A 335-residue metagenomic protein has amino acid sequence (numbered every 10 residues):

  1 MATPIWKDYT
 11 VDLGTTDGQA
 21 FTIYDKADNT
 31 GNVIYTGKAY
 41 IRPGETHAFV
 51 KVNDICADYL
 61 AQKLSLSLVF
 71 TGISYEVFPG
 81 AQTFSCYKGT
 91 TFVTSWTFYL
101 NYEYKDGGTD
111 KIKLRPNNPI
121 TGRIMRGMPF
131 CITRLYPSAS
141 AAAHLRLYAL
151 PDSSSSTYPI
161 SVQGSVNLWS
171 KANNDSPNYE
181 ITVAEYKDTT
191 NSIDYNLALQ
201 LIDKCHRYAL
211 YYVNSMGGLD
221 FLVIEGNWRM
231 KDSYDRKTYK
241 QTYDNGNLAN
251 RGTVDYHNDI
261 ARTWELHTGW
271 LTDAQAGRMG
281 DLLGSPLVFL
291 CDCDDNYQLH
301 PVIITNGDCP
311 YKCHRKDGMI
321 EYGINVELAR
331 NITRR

Functional and structural regions predicted by a protein language model:
M1-L201: Preference for solvent-exposed, low-hydrophobicity sequence contexts
A2-I5, T10-G18, S192-R335: Extracellular/virion structural assembly segments
